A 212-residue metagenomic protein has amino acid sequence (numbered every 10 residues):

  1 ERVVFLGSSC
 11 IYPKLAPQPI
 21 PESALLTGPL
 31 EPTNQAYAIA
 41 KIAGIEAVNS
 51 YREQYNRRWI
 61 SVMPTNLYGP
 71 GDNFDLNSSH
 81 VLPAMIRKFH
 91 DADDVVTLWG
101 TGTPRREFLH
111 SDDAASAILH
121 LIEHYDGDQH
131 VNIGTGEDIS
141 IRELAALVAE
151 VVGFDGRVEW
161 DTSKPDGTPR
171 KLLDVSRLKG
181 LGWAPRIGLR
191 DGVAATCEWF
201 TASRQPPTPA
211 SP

Functional and structural regions predicted by a protein language model:
E1-R2, W59, G156, P185: Residue-level detector of short coil/turn "hinge" positions at structural boundaries
R2, C10-Y68, D72-N77: Catalytic helix-loop patch of NAD(P)-dependent Rossmann-fold dehydrogenases
V4, Q18, I60, S79 (+3 more regions): Residues that recognize and position ribonucleotide moieties
G7-S8, M63-P64, T135, D174: A secondary-structure boundary/capping signal
P19-S23, S78-H80, A115, A149-E150: Glycine-rich, phosphate-binding/catalytic loops in enzymes
I42-N49, E53, L82-R87, A115-S116 (+1 more regions): Conserved active-site helix of classical SDR/Rossmann-fold NAD(P)-dependent CH-OH oxidoreductases
D91-P212: C-terminal substrate-binding subdomain of Rossmann-fold SDR/epimerase-dehydratase oxidoreductases
